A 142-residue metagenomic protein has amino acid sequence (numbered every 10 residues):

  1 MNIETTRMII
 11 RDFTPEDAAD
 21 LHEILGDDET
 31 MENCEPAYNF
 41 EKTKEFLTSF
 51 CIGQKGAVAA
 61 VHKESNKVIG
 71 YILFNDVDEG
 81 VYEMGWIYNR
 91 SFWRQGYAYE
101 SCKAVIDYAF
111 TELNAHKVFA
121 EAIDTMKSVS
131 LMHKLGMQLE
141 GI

Functional and structural regions predicted by a protein language model:
M1-N33, V61-I142: Acyl-donor (CoA/ACP) binding surface of acyl/acetyltransferases
E29-S49: Conserved GNAT-fold acetyl-CoA-binding loop/helix
F40-K44, I52-G53, N89-S91, E121: Juxtamembrane/interface motifs at transmembrane-helix termini
K44-S49, Q54, F74, M132-H133: Short amphipathic alpha-helical patches
T48-V61, V68-G70: A short helix-loop-beta-strand connector motif used in the catalytic cores of GNAT acetyltransferases and, in some
